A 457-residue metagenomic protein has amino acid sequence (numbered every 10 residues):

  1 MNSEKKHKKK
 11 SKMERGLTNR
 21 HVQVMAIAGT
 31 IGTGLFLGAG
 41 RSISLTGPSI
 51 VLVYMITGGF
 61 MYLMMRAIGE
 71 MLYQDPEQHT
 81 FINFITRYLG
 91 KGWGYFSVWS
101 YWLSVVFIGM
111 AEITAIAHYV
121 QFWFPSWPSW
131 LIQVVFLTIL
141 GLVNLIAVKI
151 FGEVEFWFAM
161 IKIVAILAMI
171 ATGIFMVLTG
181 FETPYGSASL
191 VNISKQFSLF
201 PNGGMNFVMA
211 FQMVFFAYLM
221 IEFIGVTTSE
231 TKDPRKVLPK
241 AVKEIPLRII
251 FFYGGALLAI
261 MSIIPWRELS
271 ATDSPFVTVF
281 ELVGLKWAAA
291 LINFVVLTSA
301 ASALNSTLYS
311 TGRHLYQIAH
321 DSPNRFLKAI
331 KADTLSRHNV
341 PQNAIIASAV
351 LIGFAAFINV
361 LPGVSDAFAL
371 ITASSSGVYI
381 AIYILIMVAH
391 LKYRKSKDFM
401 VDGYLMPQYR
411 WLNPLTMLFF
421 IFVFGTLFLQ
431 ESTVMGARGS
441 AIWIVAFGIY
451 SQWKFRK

Functional and structural regions predicted by a protein language model:
M1-G40, S44-S49, M61-R66, E77-Q78 (+6 more regions): Membrane-interface "cap" regions at the ends of multi-pass membrane proteins
M1-K6, N83-T86, E112-Q133, A165 (+4 more regions): Helix-loop-helix connectors at the membrane interface of multi-pass transporters/channels
K8-M13, V51, P125-P128, M160-N293 (+1 more regions): Helix-loop-helix junctions that connect adjacent transmembrane segments in multi-pass membrane transporters
E14, L37-F136, I245-I250, G254 (+1 more regions): Extracellular loop-to-transmembrane helix junctions
E77, S100-T114, Y218, E222-T231 (+3 more regions): Membrane-helix boundary/coupling elements in multi-pass transport proteins
N83-T86, G90, F122, A241-N305 (+1 more regions): TM-loop-TM module centered on a large, flexible mid-protein loop between adjacent transmembrane helices in multi-pass
A117, W130-A188, F215-L219, V242-L247 (+3 more regions): Membrane-interface loop-to-helix entry segments
F158, I330-V340, I380-E431: C-terminal membrane-solvent junction of multi-pass transporters and transport-like membrane proteins
